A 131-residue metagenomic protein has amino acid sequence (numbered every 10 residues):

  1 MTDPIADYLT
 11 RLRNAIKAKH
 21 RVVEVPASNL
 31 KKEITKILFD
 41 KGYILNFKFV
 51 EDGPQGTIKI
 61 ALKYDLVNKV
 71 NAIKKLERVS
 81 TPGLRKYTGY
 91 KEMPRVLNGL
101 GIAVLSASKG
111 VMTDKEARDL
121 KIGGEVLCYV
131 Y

Functional and structural regions predicted by a protein language model:
M1-Y131: Core subunits and conserved enzymes of cellular information-processing and envelope-translocation systems across
